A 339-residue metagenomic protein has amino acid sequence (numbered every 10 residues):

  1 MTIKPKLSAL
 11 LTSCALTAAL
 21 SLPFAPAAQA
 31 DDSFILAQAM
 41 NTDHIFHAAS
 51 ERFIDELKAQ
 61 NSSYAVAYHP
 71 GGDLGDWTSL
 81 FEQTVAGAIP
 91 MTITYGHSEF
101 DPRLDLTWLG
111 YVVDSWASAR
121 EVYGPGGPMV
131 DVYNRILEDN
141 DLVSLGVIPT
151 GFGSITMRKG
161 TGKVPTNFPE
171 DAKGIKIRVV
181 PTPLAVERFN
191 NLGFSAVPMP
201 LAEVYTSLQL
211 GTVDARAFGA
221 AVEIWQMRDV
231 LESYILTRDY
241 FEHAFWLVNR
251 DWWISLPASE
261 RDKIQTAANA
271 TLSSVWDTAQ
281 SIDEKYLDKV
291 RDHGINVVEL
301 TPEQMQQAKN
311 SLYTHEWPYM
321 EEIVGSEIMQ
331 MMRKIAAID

Functional and structural regions predicted by a protein language model:
M1-K6: N-terminal secretory signal peptides that target proteins for export/translocation
T12-P23: Bacterial N-terminal signal peptides
A15, Q29-R120, V143-D339: N-terminal secretory/targeting leader peptides
P23-Q29: Signal peptide processing junction and immediate N-terminal pro/mature segment of secreted/exported proteins
A117-I136: A gly/proline- and charged-residue-enriched helix-loop-helix capping module
D139-N140: Low-complexity, intrinsically disordered Gly/Pro/Thr-rich segments
